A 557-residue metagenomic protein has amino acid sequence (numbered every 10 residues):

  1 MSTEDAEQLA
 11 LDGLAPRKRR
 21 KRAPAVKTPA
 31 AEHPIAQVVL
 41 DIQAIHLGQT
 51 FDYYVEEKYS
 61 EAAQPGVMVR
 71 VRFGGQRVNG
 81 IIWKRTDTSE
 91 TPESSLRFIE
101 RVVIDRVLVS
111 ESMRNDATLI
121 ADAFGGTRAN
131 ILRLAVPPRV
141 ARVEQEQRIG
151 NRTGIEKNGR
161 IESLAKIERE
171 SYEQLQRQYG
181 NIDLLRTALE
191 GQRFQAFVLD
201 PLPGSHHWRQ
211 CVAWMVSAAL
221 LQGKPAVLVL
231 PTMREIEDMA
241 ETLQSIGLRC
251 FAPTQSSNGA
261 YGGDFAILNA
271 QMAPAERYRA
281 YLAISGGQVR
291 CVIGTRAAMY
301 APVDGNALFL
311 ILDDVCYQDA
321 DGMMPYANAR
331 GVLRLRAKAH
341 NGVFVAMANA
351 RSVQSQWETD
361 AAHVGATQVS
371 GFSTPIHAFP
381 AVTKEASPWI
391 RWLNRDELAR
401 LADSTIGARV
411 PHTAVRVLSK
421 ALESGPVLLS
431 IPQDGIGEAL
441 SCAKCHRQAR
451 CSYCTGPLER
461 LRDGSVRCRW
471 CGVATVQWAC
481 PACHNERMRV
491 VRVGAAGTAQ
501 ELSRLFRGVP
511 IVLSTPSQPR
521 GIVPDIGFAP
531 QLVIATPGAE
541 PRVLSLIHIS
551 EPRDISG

Functional and structural regions predicted by a protein language model:
M1-T405, H412, R416-L422, C445 (+1 more regions): Accessory, non-ATPase domains that flank or precede helicase/AAA+ motor cores in DNA-metabolism machines
F265, P510-V512: Generic structural signal for residues in well-ordered beta-strands
A273-I284, V512-A535: Conserved helicase ATPase core of P-loop NTP-dependent helicases/translocases
T295-A298, A350-S352, P516-P519, T536-P541: Short, polar loop motifs at secondary-structure junctions
A297-A298, V315-C316, Q433-I436, G538-E540: Short glycine-rich anion-binding loops that position phosphate/pyrophosphate groups of nucleotides and phosphorylated
K420-R504: Cys/His-rich short segments
I547-D554: Conserved small/polar residues in nucleotide/adenosyl-binding loops
